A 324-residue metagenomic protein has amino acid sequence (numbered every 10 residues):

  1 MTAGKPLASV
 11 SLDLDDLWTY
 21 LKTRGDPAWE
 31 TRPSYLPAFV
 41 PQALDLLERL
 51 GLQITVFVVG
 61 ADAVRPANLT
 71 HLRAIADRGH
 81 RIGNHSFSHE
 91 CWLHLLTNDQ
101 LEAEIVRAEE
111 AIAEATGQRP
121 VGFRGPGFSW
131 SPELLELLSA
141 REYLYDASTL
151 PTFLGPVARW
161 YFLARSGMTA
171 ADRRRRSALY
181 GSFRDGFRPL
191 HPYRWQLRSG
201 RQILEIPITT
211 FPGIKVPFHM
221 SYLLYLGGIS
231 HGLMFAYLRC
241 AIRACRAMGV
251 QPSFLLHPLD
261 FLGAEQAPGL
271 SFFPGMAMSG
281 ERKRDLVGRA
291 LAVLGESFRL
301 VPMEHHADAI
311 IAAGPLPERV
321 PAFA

Functional and structural regions predicted by a protein language model:
T2, R49-G51, Y225-A324: C-terminal domain-boundary segment and adjacent tail
T2-R81: Active-site beta->alpha N-cap acidic-glycine motif
D13, H85, H89, H257: Histidine-centered divalent metal-coordination motifs
P33, P37, N98-V106, G232-F235 (+2 more regions): Non-membrane alpha-helical structural segments and their capping/turn regions in soluble enzymes
V40-L44, L69-R73, E102-E109, L135 (+2 more regions): Generic structural signal for well-ordered alpha-helices, preferentially at hydrophobic/aromatic core positions
A43-L52, R78, A111-Q118, Q196-I203 (+2 more regions): A structural motif corresponding to the C-terminal end of an alpha-helix and its immediate exit/capping segment
L50-L134, Y143-R159, R201-Q202, P207-P212: Metal-dependent polysaccharide deacetylase catalytic core of the NodB/CE4 family, i.e., the active-site-bearing domain
E114, Q118, G125-G249: Active-site-adjacent pocket scaffolds in enzyme catalytic domains
